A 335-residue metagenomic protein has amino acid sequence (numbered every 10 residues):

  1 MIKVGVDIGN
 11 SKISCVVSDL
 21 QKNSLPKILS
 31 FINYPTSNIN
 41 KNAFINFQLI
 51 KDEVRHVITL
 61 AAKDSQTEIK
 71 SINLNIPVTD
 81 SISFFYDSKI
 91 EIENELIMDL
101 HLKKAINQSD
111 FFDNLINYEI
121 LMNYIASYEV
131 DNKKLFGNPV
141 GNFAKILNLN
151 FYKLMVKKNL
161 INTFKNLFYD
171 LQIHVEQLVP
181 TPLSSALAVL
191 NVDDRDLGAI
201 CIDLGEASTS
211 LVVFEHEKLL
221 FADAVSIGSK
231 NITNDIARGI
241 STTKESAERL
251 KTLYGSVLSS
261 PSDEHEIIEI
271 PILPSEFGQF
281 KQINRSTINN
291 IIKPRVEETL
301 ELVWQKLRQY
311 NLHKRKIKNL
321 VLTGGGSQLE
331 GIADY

Functional and structural regions predicted by a protein language model:
M1-K12, V16-I200, K218-L220, T243-K244 (+4 more regions): Nucleotide/phosphate-binding catalytic cleft detector across ATP-hydrolyzing and phosphate-transferring enzymes
V6-K12, I76-P77, C201-S208, F214-E217 (+2 more regions): A short acidic Gly-Thr/Ser loop motif
R195, A207, R315-I317: Short loop/turn elements that form and flank the Walker-type P-loop nucleotide-binding site in RecA-like NTPase cores
S226-E248: A conserved active-site cap/scaffold subdomain adjacent to cofactor or substrate pockets
L258, R315-Y335: Glycine-rich phosphate-binding loops at beta-strand->alpha-helix junctions
R295-W304: A general structural motif
